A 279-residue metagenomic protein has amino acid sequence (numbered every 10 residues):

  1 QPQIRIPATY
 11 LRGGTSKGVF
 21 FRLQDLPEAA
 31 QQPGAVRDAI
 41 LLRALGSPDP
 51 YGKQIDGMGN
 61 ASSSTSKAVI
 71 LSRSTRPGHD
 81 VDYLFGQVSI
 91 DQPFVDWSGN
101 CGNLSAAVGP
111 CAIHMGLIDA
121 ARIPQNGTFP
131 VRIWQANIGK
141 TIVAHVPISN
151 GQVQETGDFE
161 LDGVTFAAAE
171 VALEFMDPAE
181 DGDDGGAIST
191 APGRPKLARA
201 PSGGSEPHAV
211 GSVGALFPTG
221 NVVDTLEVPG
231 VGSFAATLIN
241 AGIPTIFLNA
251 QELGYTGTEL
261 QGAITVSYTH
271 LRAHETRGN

Functional and structural regions predicted by a protein language model:
Q1-T75, I148-T156, G204-H208, V223-T225 (+3 more regions): Generic N-terminal targeting/processing segments that precede catalytic cores or assembly contacts
F21-R22, V108-P110, F247-A250: Short hydrophobic alpha-helical segments that form membrane-spanning helices or hydrophobic packing faces of helical
P48-F129, N137: Anion-binding (especially nucleotide phosphate/pyrophosphate-binding) glycine-rich loop and adjoining beta-alpha core
I123-A236: Glycine-rich, mobile lid/loop segments that gate access to catalytic sites or pores
E174, T245-E252: Glycine-rich phosphate-binding loop plus the immediately following alpha-helix
G242, V266: Glycine-rich ThDP/TPP pyrophosphate-binding loop and its adjacent helix/strand module within ThDP-dependent enzymes
T258-L260, R277: C-terminal catalytic subdomain
T269-G278: Conserved small/polar residues in nucleotide/adenosyl-binding loops
